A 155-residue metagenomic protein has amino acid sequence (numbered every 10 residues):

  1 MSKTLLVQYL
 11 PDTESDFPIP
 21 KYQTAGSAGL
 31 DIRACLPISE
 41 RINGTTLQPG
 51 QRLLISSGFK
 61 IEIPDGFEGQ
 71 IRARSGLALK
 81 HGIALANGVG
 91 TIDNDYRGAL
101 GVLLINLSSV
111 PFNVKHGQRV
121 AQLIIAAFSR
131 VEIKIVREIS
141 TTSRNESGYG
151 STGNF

Functional and structural regions predicted by a protein language model:
M1-F155: DUTPase catalytic domain/fold
